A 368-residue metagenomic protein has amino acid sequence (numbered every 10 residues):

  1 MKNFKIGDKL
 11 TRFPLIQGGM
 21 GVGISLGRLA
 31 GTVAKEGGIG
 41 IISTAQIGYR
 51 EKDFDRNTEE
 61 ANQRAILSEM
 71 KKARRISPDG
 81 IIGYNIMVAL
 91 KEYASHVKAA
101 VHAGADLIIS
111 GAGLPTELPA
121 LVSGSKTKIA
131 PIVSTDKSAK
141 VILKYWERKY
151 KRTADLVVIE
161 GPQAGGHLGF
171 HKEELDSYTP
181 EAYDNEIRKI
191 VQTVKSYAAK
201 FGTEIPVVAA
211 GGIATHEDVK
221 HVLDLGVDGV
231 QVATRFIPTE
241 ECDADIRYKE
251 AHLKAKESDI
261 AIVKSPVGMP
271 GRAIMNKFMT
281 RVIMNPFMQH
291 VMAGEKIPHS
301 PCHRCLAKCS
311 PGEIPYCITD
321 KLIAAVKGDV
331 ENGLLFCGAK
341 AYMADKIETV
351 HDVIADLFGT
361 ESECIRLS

Functional and structural regions predicted by a protein language model:
M1-F201: Active-site entrance/lid segments in N-terminal catalytic domains of soluble metabolic enzymes
I16, A164-V208, A214-S368: Conserved active-site-proximal phosphate/metal-binding subdomains
S43, I132, A210, V232-A233: Generic beta-sheet signal
